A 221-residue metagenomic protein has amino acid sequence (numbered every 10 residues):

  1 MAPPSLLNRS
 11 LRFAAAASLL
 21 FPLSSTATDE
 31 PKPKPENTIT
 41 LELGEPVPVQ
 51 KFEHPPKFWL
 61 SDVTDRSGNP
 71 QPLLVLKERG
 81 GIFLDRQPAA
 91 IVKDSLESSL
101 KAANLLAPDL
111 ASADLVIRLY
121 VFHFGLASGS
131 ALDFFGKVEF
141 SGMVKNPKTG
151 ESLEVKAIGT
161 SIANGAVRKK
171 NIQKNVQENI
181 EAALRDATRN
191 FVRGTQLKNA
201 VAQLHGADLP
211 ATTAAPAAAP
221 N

Functional and structural regions predicted by a protein language model:
A2-A14: Bacterial N-terminal signal peptides that target proteins for export
R12-P22: Bacterial N-terminal signal peptides
P22-T26, F191: Hydrophobic membrane-targeting alpha-helices
S25-A90, D94, Q196-N221: A structural "domain/chain start" motif
T28-T38, A103-E154, I162-K170, K174: Surface-exposed short loop/turn segments
L73-Q87, P147-A202: Short secondary-structure boundary motifs at beta->alpha junctions and helix caps
E97, K101-L105, L126, R185-Q196: Sec-exported extracytoplasmic/periplasmic mature domains
